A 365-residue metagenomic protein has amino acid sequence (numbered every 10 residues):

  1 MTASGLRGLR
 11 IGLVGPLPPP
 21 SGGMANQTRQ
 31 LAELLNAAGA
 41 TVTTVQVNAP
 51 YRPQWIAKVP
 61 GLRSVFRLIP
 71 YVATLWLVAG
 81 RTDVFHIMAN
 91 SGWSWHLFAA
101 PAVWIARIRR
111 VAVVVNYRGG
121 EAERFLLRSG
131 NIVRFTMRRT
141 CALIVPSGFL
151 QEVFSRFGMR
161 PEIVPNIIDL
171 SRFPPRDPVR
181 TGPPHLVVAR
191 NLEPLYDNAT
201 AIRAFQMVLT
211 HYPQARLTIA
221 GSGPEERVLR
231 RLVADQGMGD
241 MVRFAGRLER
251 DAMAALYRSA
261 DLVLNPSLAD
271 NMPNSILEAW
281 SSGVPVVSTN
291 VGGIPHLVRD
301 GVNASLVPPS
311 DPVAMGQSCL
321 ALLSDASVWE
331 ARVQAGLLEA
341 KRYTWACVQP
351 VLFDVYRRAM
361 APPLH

Functional and structural regions predicted by a protein language model:
G12-L13, V179-L209, T218: Conserved donor-binding/catalytic core segment of Leloir-type glycosyltransferases
F149, I167: Carbohydrate-associated surface elements
Q214, A314, A321, V328-R342: A short, well-ordered alpha-helix in the C-terminal region of glycosyltransferases
R230-L248: Nucleotide-activated donor-binding/catalytic signature segment of Leloir-type glycosyltransferases, i.e., the conserved
R247-L248, A255-A260: Short alpha-helical donor nucleotide-sugar binding micro-motif in glycosyltransferases
L268: Aromatic "clamp/platform" in nucleotide-sugar-dependent glycosyltransferases that forms part of the donor/acceptor
P285-S288, V298: Short hydrophobic beta-strand element within catalytic cores of glycosyltransferases and related nucleotide-activated
D300-G301, S305-P312, A321-A326: Conserved acidic donor-binding segment of nucleotide-sugar-dependent glycosyltransferases
